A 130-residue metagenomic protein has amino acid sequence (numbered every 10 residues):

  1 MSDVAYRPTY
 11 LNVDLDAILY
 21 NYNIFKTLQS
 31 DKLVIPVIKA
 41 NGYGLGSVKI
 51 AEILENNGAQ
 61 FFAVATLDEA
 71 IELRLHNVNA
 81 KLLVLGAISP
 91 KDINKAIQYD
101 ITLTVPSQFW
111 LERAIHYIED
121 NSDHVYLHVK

Functional and structural regions predicted by a protein language model:
S2-A5, T9-V13, S30-K130: Active-site-proximal beta-alpha core segment in soluble small-molecule metabolic enzymes
A17-I35: Nucleotide phosphate-binding/pyrophosphate-handling subdomain across enzymes that bind or process nucleotide phosphates
